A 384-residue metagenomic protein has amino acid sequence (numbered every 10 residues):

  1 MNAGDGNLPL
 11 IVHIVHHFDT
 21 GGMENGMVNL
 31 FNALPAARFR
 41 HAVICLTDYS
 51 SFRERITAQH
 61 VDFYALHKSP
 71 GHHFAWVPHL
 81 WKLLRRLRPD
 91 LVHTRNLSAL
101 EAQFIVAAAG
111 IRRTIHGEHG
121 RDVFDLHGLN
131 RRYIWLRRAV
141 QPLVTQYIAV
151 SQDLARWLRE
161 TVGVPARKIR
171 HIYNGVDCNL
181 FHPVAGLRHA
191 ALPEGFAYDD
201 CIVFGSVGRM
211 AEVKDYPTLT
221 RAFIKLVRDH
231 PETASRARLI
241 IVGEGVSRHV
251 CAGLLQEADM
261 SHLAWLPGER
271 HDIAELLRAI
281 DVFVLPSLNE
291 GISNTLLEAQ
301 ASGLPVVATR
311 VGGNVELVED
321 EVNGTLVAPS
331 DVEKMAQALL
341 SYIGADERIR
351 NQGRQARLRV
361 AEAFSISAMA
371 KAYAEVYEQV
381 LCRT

Functional and structural regions predicted by a protein language model:
G21-N29, I202, S206-R228, V246-A252 (+2 more regions): A conserved mid-protein helix/loop that constitutes part of the nucleotide-sugar donor-binding site
C45, P305-A308, V318: Short hydrophobic beta-strand element within catalytic cores of glycosyltransferases and related nucleotide-activated
Y64, P142-G186: Donor nucleotide-sugar binding/catalytic pocket of nucleotide-sugar-dependent glycosyltransferases
H182-Y198, V203: A short helix/loop element that forms part of the nucleotide-sugar donor recognition site in Leloir-type
A252-G268: Nucleotide-activated donor-binding/catalytic signature segment of Leloir-type glycosyltransferases, i.e., the conserved
E269, L288: Aromatic "clamp/platform" in nucleotide-sugar-dependent glycosyltransferases that forms part of the donor/acceptor
D320-E321, T325-V332, S341-D346: Conserved acidic donor-binding segment of nucleotide-sugar-dependent glycosyltransferases
K334, S341, R348-A363, M369-E375: A short, well-ordered alpha-helix in the C-terminal region of glycosyltransferases
